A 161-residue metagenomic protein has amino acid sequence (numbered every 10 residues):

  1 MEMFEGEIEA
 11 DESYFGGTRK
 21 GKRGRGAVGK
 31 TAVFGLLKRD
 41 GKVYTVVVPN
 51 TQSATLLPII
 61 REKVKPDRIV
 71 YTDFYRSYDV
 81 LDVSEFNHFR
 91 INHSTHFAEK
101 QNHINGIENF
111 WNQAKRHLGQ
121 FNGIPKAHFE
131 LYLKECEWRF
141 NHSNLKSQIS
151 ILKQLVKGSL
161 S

Functional and structural regions predicted by a protein language model:
M1-S161: Residue-level recognition of single "structural anchor" positions that define or cap local secondary structure
